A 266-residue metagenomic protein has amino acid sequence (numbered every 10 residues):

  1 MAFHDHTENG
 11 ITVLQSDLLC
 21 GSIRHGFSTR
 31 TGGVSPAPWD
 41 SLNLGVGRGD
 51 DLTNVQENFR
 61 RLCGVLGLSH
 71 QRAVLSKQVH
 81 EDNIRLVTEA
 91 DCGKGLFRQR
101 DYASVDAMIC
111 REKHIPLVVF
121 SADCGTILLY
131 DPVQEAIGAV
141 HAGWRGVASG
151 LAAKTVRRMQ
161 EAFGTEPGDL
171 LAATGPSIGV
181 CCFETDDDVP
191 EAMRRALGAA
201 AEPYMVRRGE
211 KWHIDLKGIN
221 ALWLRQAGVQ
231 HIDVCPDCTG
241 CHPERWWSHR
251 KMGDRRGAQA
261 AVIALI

Functional and structural regions predicted by a protein language model:
M1-I266: Active-site microenvironment for binding and transforming phosphate-containing groups
